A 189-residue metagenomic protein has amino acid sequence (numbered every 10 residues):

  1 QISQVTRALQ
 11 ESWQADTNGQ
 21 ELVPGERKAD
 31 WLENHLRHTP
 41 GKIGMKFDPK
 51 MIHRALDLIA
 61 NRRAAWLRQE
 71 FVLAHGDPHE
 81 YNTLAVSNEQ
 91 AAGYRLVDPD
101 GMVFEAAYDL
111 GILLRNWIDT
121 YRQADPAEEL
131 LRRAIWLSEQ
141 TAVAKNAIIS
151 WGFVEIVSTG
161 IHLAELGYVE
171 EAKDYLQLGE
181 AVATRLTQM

Functional and structural regions predicted by a protein language model:
Q1-G25, A134: Conserved kinase catalytic-core helix
Q14-G76, V86-A91: An alpha-helical support segment within catalytic cores of ATP-dependent transferases
L36, F153-A164: Short helix/strand-capping connector loops at secondary-structure junctions
M45-K46, K50, R54, N61 (+3 more regions): Regulatory N- and C-terminal appendages and interdomain linkers associated with kinase/kinase-like NTP transferase
G76-P78, F153: Short, well-ordered beta-to-alpha junction loops that form the rim of enzyme active sites and present histidine/acidic
Y81-T83: Hydrophobic residue at the +6 position relative to the catalytic HRD Asp in the kinase catalytic loop
A85-I135, E139-A142, V169, K173-L178 (+1 more regions): Active-site Asp-x-Gly
